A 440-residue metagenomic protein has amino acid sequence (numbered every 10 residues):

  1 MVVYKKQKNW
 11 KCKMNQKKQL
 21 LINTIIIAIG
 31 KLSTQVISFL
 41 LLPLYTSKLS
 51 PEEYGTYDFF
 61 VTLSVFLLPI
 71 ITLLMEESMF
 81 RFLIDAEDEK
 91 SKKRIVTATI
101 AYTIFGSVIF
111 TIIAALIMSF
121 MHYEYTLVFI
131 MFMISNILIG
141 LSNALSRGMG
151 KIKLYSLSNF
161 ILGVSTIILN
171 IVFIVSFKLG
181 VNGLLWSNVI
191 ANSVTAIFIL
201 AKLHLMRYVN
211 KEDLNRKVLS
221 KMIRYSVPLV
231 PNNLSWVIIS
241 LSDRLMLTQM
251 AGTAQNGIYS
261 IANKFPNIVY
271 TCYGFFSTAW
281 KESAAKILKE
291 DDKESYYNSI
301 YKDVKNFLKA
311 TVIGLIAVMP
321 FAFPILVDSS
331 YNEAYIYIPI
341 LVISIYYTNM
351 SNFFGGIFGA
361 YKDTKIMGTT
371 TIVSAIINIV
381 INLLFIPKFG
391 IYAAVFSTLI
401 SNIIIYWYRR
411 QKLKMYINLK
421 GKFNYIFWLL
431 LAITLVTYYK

Functional and structural regions predicted by a protein language model:
Y4-K5, W10, S374-I377, K422-K440: Transmembrane alpha-helical segments of multi-pass transport proteins
K8-Q16, L20, L127, K153 (+4 more regions): Interhelical loop/hinge segments that connect adjacent transmembrane helices in multipass membrane
N23-S38, L162, L184-L203, R216-A285 (+2 more regions): Transmembrane helical elements of multi-pass membrane transporters/channels
K31, Q35, T62-V65, S107 (+8 more regions): Residue-level recognition of pore/gate-forming positions within transmembrane alpha-helices of multi-pass
L32, V36, I71-T72, E77 (+4 more regions): Alpha-helical transmembrane segments of multi-pass membrane transport and lipid-handling proteins
P43, I71-E87, A262, P266-Y301 (+1 more regions): Helix-loop junctions and terminal segments of transmembrane helices in multi-pass membrane transport/translocation
F82, N136-N159, V342-V373, L413-I417: Membrane-interface junctions at transmembrane-helix termini in multi-pass inner-membrane proteins
L157-L205, V373-I377, I391-Q411: Hydrophobic alpha-helical transmembrane segments
